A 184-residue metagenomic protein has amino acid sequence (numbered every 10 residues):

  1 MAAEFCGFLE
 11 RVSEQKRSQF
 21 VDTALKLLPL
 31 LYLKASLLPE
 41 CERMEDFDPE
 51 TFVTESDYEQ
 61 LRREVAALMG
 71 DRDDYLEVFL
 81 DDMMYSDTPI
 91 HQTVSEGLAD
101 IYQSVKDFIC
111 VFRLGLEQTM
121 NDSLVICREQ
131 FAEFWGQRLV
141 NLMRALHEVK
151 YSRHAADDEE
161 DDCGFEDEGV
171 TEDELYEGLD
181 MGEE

Functional and structural regions predicted by a protein language model:
M1, M44, M69, M83-M84 (+3 more regions): Detector for methionine-enriched segments
M1-E55: N-terminal interaction modules that seed assembly of large macromolecular complexes
E4, T23-L30, K34, Q60 (+8 more regions): Charged, amphipathic alpha-helical oligomerization/scaffolding segments
F5-F8, F20, F47, F52 (+7 more regions): Phenylalanine-focused residue identity feature
K16-F20, V94, L116-M120, L124: Residue-level recognition of alpha-helical structural elements
C41-R113: Long amphipathic alpha-helical segments
P89, S104-E184: Acidic, proline/glycine-rich low-complexity IDRs
